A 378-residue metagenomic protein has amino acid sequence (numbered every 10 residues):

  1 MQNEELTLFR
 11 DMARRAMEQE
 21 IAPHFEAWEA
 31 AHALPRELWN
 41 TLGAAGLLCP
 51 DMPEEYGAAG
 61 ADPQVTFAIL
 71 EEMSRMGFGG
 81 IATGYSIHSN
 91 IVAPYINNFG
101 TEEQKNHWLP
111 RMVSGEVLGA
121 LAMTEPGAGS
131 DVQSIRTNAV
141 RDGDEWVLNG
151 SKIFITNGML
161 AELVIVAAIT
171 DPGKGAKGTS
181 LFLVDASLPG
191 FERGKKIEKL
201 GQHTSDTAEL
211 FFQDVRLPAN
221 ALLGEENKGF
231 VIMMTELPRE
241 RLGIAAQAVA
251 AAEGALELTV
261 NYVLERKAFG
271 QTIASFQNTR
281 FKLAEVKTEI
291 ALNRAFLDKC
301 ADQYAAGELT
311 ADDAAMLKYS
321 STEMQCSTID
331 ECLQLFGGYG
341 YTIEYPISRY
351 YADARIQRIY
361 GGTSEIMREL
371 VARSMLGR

Functional and structural regions predicted by a protein language model:
M1-G79, F99-Q104, R111-E116, D131-V132 (+4 more regions): Alpha-helical interface subdomain recognition
G46, I69-S74, A168, V184-P189 (+1 more regions): Short Ser/Thr-interspersed hydrophobic loop/turn segments at strand-loop and sheet-helix junctions that line or gate
I81-E103, G129: N-terminal glycine-rich flavin-associated loop
Y85-S86, M112, G127-S130, F154-N157 (+2 more regions): Short Gly/Pro-enriched turn/cap motifs at secondary-structure boundaries
G115-M123, A167: A short, Trp-centered hydrophobic/proline-enriched beta-strand micro-motif
S134, S187-P218: Flexible, small-/acidic-enriched active-site or ligand-binding loops
E145, N149-R193: A short core secondary-structure module
Q213-I232: Long, acidic (Asp/Glu-rich), low-complexity accessory segments flanking structured domains
